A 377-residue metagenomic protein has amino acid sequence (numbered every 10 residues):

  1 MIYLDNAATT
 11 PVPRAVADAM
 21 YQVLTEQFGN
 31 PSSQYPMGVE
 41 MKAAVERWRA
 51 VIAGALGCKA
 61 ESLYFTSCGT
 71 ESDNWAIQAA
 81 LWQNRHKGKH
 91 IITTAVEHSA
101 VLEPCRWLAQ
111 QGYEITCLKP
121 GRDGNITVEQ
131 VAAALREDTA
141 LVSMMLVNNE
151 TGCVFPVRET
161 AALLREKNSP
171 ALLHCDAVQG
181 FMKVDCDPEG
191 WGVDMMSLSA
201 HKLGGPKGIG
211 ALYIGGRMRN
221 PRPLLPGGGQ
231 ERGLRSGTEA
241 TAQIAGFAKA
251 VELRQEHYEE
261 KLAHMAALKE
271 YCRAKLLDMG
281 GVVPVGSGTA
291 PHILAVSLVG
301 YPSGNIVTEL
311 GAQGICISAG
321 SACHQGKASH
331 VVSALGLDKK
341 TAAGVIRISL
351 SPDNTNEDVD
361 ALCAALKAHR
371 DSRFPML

Functional and structural regions predicted by a protein language model:
M1-L377: Pyridoxal 5′-phosphate
